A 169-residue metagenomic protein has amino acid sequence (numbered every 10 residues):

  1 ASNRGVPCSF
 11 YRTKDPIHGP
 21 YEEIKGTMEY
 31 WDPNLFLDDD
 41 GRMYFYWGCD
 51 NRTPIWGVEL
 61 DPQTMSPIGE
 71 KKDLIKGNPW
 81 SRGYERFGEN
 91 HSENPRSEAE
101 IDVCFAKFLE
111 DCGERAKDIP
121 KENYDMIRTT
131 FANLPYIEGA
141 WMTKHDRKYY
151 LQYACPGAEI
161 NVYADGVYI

Functional and structural regions predicted by a protein language model:
A1-I169: Carbohydrate-active catalytic/glycan-binding domains of CAZyme proteins, especially the secreted or lumenal ectodomains
